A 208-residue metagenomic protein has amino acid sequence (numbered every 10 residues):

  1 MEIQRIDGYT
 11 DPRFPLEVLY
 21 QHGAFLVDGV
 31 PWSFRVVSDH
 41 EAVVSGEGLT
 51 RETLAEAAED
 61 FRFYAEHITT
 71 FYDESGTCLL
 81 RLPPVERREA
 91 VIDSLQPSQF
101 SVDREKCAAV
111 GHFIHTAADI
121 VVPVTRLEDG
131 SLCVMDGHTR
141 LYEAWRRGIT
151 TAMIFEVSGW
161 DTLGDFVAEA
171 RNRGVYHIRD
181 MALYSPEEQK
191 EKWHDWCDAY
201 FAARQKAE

Functional and structural regions predicted by a protein language model:
I3-G23, D129-E208: Basic- and aromatic-enriched surface patches that contact anionic nucleotides/nucleic acids
Q4-H40, S45-T50, A55-M135, W145: Short alpha-helix boundary/capping and kink motifs at helix termini
